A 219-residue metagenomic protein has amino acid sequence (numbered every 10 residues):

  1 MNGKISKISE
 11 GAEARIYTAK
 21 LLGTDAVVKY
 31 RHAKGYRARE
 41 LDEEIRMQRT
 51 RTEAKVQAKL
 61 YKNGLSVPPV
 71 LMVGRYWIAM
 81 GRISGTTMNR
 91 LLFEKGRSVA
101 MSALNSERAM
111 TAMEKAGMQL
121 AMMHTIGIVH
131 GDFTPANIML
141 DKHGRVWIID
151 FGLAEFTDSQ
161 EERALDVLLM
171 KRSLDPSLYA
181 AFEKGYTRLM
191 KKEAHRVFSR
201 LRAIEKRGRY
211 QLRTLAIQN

Functional and structural regions predicted by a protein language model:
K4-R51: ATP-binding glycine-rich loop module of kinase domains
T18-G23, R82, D141-K142: Active-site beta-strand termini and strand-to-loop segments that position acidic
R46-T50, Y61, L65-M113: Conserved structural core of kinase catalytic domains
Q119-I128: Protein kinase catalytic-loop region centered on the HRD/HxD motif
I128-P135: Catalytic-loop of the protein kinase fold
N137-I148: Conserved protein kinase catalytic/activation segment
W147-N219: C-lobe/activation-segment region of protein kinase-like
